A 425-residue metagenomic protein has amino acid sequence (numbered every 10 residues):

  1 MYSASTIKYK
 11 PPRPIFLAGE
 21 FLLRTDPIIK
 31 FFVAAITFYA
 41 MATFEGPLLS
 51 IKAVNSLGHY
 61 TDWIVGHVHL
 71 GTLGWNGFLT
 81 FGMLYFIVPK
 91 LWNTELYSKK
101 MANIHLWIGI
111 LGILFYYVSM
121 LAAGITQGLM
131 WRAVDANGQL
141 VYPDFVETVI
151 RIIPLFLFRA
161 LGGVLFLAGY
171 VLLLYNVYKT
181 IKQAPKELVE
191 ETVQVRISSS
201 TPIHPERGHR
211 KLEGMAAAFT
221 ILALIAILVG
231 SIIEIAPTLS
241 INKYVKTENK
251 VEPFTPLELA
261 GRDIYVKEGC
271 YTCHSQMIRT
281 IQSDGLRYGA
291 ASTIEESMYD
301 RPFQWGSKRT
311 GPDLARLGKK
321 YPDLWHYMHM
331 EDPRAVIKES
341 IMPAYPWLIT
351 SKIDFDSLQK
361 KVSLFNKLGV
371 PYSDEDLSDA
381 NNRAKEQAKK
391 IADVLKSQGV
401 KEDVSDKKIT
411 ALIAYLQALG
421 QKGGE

Functional and structural regions predicted by a protein language model:
M1-K8, P27-A53, I64-L91, S98-T148 (+8 more regions): Hydrophobic cores of alpha-helical transmembrane segments in multi-pass integral membrane proteins
K8-L22, T201-H204: Long, contiguous internal "core" modules enriched in hydrophobic/ aromatic residues
E20, N55-I64: Flexible, glycine/threonine-enriched loop-and-boundary segments that flank and lead into catalytic domains of large
I153-G163, G399-K408: Individual transmembrane alpha-helices with interfacial aromatic-anchor signatures
K186, E190-V193, I197-F254, P371 (+3 more regions): Post-cleavage N-terminal segment of exported redox proteins
A223, L228, G269, L286-K408: Electron-transfer interface patches adjacent to heme c in soluble/periplasmic c-type cytochromes and di-/multiheme
N242-V266, I278-I281, G285, T310 (+3 more regions): Electrostatic cytochrome c docking/interface patches
G261, K267-Q276, H326, L412 (+1 more regions): The canonical Cys-X-X-Cys-His
